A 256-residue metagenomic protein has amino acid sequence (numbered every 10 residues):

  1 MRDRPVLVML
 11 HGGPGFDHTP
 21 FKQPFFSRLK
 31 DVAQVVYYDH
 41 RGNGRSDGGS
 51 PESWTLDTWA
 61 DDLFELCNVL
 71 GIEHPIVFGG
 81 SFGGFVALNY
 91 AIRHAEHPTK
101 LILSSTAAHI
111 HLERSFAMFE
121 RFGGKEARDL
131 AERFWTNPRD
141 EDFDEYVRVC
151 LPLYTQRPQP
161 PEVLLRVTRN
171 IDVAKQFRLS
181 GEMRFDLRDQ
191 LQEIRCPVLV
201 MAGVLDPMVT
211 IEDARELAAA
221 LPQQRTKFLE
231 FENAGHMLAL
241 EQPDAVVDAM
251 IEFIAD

Functional and structural regions predicted by a protein language model:
M1-G48, E52: Conserved HGGG/HGGXW glycine-rich cap/lid loop of the alpha/beta-hydrolase fold
V36-F82, D248: Active-site loop/oxyanion-hole signature of alpha/beta-hydrolase fold enzymes
E73-S115: Conserved hydrolase catalytic core segment
T99-F134, N170: Flexible "cap/lid" loop of the alpha/beta hydrolase fold
W135-G181, Q190: Conserved alpha/beta-hydrolase catalytic His-Asp/Glu region
I194, V200-A202, D206: Short beta-strand/loop motif that positions the catalytic acidic residue of the alpha/beta-hydrolase fold
P207-D213: Conserved alpha/beta-hydrolase "acid-adjacent" motif
Q224-D256: Catalytic active-site module of serine/aspartate enzymes centered on a nucleophile-bearing elbow/loop
